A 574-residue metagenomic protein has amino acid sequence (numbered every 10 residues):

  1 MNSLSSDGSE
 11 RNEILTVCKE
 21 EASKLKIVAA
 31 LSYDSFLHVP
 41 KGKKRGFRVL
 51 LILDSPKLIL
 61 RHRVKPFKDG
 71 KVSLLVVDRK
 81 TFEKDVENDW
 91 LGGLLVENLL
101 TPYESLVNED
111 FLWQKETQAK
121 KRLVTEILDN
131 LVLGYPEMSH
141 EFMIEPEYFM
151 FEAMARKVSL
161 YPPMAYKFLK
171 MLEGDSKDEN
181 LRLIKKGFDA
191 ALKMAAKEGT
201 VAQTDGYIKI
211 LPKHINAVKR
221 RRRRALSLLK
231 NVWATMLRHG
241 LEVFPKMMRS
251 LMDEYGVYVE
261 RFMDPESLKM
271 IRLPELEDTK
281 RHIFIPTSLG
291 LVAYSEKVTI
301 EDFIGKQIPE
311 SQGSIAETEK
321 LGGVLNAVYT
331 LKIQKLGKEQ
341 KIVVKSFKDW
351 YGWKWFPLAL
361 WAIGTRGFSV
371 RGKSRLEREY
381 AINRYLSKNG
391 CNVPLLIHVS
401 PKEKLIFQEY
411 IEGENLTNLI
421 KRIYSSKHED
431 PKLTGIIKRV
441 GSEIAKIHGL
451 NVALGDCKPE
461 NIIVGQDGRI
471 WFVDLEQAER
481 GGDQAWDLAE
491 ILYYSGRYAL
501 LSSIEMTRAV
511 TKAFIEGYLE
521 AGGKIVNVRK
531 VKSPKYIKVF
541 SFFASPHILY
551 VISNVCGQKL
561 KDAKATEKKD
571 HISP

Functional and structural regions predicted by a protein language model:
N2-E13, R61-K157, G240-E266: Conserved NTP/Mg2+-binding pocket subregion across the NTase superfamily
N12-R61: Active-site nucleotide-donor binding segment shared across nucleotidyl transfer reactions
G256-G322: Juxta-kinase regulatory segment immediately upstream of eukaryotic protein kinase catalytic domains
N326-R375: ATP-binding glycine-rich loop module of kinase domains
G352-G364, G372-R375, V393-I436: Conserved structural core of kinase catalytic domains
L376-V393, E414-E460: Conserved kinase catalytic-core helix
E460-Y493: Catalytic activation segment of kinase domains across protein kinase-like and atypical kinase folds
D487-E520, F543: Active-site activation/catalytic loop segments of kinase-like enzymes and analogous catalytic loops in related
